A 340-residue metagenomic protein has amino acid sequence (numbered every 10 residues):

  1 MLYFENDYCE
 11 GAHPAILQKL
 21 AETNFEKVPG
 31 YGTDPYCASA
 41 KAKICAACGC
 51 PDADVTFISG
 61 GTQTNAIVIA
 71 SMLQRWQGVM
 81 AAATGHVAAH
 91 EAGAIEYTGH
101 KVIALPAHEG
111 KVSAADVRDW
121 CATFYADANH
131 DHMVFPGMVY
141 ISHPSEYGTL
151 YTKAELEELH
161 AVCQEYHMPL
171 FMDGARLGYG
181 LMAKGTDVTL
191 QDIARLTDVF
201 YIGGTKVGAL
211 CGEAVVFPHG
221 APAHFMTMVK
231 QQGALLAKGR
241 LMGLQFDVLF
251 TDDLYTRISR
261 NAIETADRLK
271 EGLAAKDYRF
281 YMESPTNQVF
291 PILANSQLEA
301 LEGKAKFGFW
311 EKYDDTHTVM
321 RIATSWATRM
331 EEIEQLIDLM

Functional and structural regions predicted by a protein language model:
H13-G61, A83-A88, A94: Conserved N-terminal alpha-helix of the aminotransferase class I/II PLP-enzyme fold
S71-A89, R118: Conserved PLP-anchoring active-site segment centered on the Schiff-base-forming lysine
Q74-W76, D267-M340: Conserved C-terminal alpha-helix-loop-beta "cap" of PLP-dependent enzymes that closes/shapes the active-site mouth
V79, V102-I103, L170-M172, F280 (+1 more regions): Hydrophobic beta-strand scaffold residues
G99-P144, Y151-E158: PLP-dependent aminotransferase-class I/II
H108, F135-P136, S142, L150 (+2 more regions): Active-site C-terminal subdomain of aminotransferase-like
Y151-A183: Catalytic PLP-binding core of fold-type I/II PLP enzymes
